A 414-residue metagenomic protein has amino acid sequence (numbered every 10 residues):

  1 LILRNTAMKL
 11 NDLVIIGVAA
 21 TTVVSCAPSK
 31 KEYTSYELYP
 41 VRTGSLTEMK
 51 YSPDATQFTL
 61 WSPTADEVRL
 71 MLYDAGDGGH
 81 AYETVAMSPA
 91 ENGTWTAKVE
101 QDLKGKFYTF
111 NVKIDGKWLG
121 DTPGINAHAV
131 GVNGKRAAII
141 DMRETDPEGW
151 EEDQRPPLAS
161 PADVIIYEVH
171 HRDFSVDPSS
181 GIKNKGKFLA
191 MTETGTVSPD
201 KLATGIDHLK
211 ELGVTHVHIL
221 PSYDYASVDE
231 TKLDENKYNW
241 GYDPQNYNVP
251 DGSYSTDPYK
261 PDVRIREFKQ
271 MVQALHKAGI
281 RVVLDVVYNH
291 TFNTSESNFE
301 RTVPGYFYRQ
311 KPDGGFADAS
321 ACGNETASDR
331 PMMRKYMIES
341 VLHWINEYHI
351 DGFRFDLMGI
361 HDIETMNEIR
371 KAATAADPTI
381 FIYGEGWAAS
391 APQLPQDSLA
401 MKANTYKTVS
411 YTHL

Functional and structural regions predicted by a protein language model:
L1-A7: Short, Lys/Arg-enriched N-terminal segments with co-localized hydrophobic residues within the first ~10-30 amino acids
V24-S25: C-terminal motif of bacterial Sec signal peptides marking the signal peptidase cleavage site
S29-P53, P89-E193: The feature marks proteins involved in alpha-glucan
D54-F58: Structural beta-strand segments of beta-rich domains
L60, V169, I219, W344 (+1 more regions): Conserved, mostly hydrophobic/aromatic
S62-E67: Short proline/glycine-enriched turn/loop motifs at strand-loop junctions of beta-rich domains
Y82-P89, E235-N236, G241-Y242, L357-L414: Active-site-proximal helices and loops of the catalytic beta/alpha 8
R172-Y348, T365-D377, F381: Substrate-binding/active-site clefts of carbohydrate-active enzymes
